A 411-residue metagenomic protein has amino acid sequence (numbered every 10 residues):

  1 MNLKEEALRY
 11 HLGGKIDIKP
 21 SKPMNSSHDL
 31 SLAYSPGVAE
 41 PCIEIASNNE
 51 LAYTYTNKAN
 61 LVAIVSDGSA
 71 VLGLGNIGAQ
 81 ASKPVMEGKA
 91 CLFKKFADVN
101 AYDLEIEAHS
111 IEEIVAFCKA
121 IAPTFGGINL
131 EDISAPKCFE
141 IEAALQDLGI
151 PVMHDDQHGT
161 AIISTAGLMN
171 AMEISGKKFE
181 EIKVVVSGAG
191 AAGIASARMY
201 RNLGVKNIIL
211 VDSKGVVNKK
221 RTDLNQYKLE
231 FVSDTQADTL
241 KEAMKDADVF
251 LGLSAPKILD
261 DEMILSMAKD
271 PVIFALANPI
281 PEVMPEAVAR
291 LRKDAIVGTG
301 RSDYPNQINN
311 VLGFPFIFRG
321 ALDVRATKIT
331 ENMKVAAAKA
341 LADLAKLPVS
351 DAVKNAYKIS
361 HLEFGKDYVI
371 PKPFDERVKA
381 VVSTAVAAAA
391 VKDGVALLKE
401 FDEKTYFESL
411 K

Functional and structural regions predicted by a protein language model:
M1-V152, S383, A389-L397: N-terminal ligand-binding/catalytic initiation module
Y10, Y53-K58, K94-K95, A120-A122 (+8 more regions): Solvent-exposed alpha-helices and their adjacent loops that cap or buttress functional pockets in soluble metabolic
D67-S69, I77, I106-E107, D132-A135 (+5 more regions): Short, ordered loop/turn segments at secondary-structure junctions
L72, I77-A97, G149, H154-H158 (+1 more regions): Glycine-rich phosphate/diphosphate-binding loop of Rossmann-like nucleotide-binding domains
D103, N129-D132, V152-D156, V186 (+5 more regions): General beta-strand structural signal in soluble alpha/beta enzymes
D155, A277-E400: Adenosine-phosphate binding glycine-rich loop
L229-I296, R301-D303: Rossmann-like adenosine-cofactor binding region
